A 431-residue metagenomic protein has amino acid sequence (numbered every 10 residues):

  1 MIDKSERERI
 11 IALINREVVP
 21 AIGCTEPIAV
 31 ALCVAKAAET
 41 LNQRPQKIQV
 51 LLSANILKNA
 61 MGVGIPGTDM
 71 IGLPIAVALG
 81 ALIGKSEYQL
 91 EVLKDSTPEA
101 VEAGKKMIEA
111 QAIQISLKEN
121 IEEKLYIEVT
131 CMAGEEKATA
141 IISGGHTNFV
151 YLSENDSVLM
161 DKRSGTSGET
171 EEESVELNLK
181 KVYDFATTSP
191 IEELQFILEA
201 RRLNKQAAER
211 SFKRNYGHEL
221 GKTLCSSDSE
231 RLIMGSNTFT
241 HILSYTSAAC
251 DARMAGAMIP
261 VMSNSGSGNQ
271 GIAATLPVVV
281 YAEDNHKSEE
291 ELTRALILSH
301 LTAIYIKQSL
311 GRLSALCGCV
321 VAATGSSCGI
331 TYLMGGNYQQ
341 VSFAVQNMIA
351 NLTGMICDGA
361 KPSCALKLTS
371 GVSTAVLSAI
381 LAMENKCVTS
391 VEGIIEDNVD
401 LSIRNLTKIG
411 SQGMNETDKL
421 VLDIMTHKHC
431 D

Functional and structural regions predicted by a protein language model:
M1-I11, N42-I56, N237-G256, S288-I306 (+1 more regions): Acidic-glycine-rich active-site phosphate/pyrophosphate-binding loop
I2, A21-T25, N55-I56, S143-T147 (+7 more regions): A structural signal for small-residue-enriched, beta-sheet-centric alpha/beta enzyme cores and oligomeric scaffold folds
I2, R44-I48, Y88-L93, Q114-S116 (+8 more regions): Flexible, glycine/charged-enriched surface loops at secondary-structure junctions
I10-P20, N55-V63, A252-S263, A303-L313 (+1 more regions): Glycine/charged-rich beta-loop-alpha catalytic/anionic-binding loops adjacent to active sites
P20-K36, I259-L276, C317-V321: Conserved phosphate/anionic-ligand binding catalytic regions in large, soluble enzymes, centered on
A31-E122, Y126-C131: Early transmembrane hairpin of solute transport permeases
A38, Y281-R294, I304-S370, M383-G393: Hydrophobic alpha-helical bundle architecture
E109-G256, V421-D431: Signature of multi-pass transmembrane helix bundles
